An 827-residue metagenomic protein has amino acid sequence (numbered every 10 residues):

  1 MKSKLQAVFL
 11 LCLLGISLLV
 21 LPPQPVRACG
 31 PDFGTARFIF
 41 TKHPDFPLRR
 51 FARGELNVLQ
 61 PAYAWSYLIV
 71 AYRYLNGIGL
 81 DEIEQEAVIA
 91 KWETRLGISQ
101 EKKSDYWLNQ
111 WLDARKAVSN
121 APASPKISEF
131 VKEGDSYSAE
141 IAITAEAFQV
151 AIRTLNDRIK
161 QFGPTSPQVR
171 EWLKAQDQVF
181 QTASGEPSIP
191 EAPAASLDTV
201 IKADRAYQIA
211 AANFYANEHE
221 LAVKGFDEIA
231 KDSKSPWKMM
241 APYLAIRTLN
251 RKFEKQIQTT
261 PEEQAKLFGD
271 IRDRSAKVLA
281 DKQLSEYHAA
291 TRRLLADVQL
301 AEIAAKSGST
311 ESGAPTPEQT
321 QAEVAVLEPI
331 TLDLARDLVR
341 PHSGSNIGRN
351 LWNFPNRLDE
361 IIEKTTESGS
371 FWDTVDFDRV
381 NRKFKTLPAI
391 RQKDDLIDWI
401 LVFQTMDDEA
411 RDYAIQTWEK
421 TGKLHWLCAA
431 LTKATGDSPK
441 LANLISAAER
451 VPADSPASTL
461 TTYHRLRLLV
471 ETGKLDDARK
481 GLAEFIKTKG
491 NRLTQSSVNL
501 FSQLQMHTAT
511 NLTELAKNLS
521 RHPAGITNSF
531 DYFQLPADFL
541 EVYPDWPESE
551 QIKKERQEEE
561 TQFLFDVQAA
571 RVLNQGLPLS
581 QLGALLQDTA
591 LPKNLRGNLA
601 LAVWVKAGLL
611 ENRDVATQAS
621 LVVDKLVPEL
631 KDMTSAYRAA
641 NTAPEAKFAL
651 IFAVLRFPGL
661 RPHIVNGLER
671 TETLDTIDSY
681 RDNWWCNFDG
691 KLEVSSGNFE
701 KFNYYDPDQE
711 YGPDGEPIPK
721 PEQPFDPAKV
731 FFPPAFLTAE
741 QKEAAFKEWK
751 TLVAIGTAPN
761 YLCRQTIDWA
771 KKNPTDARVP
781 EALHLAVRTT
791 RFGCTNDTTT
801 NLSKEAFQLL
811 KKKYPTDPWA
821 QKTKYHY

Functional and structural regions predicted by a protein language model:
M1-L5: Positively charged n-region of N-terminal signal peptides that target proteins for export
F9-V20: Bacterial N-terminal signal peptides
R27-E228, S233, W237-Y827: Extracytoplasmic/secretory-pathway proteins
